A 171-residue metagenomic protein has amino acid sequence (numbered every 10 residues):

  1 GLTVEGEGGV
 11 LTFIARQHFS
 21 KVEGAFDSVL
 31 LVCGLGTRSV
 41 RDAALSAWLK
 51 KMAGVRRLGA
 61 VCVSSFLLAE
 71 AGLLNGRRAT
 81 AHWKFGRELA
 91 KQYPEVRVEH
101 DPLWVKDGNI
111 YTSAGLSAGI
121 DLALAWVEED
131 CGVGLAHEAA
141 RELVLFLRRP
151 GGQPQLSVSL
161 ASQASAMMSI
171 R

Functional and structural regions predicted by a protein language model:
G1-L58, F66-E70, H100, E128 (+2 more regions): Extended, subdomain-level signal for the structured scaffold at the beginning of enzyme domains
G9-I14, P94, S113-A114: Short, surface-exposed amphipathic charged segments that create phosphate/polyanion-binding patches used for binding
K50, A90, I120-L124: Predominant activation on well-ordered alpha-helical scaffold segments within soluble catalytic domains
L68-W83, I110, V127: Short beta-strand and adjoining strand-loop segment in the mid-core of the Rossmann-like NAD(P)-dependent dehydrogenase
N75-L103, E138-A139: A conserved active-site-flanking secondary-structure segment within enzyme catalytic domains
L103-E142: Conserved anion/nucleotide-ligand pocket segment
